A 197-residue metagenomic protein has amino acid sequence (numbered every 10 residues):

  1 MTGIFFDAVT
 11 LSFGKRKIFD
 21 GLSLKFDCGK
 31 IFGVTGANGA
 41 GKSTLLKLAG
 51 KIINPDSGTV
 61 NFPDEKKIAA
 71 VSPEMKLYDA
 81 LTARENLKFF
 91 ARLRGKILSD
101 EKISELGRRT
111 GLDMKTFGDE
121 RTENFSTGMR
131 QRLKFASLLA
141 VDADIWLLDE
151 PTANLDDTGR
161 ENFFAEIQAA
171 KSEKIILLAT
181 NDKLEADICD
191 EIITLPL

Functional and structural regions predicted by a protein language model:
I4-F6, F19-G21: Conserved structural motif at the start of ABC-family nucleotide-binding domains
T35-A37: The feature captures the beta-strand-to-loop junction immediately N-terminal to the Walker
G50: Helix-to-loop junction immediately C-terminal to a conserved catalytic motif
R121-G128: Conserved ABC ATPase signature
F135: Hydrophobic anchor residue at the start of the ABC signature
W146-E150: Catalytic Walker B motif of ABC-type/P-loop ATPase nucleotide-binding domains
